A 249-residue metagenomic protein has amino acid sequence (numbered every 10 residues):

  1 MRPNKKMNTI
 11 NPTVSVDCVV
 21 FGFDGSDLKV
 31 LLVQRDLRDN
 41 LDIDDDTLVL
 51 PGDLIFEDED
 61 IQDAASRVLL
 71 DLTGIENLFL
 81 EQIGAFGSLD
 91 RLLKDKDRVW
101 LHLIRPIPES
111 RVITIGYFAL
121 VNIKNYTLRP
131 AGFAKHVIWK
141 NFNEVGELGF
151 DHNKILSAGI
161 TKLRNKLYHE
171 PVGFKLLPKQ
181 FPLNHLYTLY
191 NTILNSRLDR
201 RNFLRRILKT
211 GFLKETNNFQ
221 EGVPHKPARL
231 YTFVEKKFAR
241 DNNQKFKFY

Functional and structural regions predicted by a protein language model:
M1, F23-G25, K29-V33, L54 (+5 more regions): Core subunits and conserved enzymes of cellular information-processing and envelope-translocation systems across
K6-L48: N-terminal strand-loop-strand
V14-V16, D63-S66, L70-Y126, R164-G173 (+1 more regions): Active-site segment of metal-dependent pyrophosphate-handling enzymes, primarily the Nudix hydrolase catalytic core
D36, T161-F181: Positively charged, polyanion-binding regions of nucleic-acid-associated proteins
V112-I123, T127-L163, K179-N184, N202-F203 (+2 more regions): NUDIX/MutT-family hydrolases
I113, N217-Y249: Long, intrinsically disordered, low-complexity Ser/Thr/Pro-rich regulatory/activation regions of nuclear proteins
T188-R197: Short helix-coil junctions and helix-kink-helix linkers
R197-T216: Charge-enriched amphipathic alpha-helical scaffolds
